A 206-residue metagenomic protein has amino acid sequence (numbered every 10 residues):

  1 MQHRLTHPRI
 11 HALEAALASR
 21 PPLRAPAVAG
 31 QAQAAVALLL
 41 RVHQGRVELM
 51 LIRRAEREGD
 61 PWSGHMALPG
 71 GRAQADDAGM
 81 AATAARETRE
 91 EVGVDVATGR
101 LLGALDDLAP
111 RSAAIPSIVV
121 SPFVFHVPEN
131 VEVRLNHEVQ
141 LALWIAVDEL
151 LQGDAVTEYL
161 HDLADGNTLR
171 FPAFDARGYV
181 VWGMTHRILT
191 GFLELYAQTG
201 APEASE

Functional and structural regions predicted by a protein language model:
M1-A67, R72-V131, D148, L163 (+1 more regions): N-terminal leader/linker segments that precede catalytic domains of diphosphate-processing enzymes
V133-H137, D154-A155: Short, charged, solvent-exposed linker or helix-capping segments at domain edges/interfaces that act as flexible hinges
L135-E149: Acidic, glycine-rich loop-and-strand cores that form catalytic or ligand-binding grooves in diverse globular domains
L150-E158: A mid-sequence, solvent-exposed acidic-amphipathic segment
